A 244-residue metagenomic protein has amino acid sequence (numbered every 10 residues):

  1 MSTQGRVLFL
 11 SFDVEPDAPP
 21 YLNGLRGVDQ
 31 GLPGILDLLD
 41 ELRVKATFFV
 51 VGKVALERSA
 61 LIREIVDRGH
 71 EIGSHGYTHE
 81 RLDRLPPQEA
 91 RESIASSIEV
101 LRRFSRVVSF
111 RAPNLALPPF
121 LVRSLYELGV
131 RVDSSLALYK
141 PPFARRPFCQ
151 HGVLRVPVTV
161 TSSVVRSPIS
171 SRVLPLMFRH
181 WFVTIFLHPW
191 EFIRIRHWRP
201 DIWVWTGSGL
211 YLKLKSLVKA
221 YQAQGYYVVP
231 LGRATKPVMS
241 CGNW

Functional and structural regions predicted by a protein language model:
M1-S109, N114-R155, S171-W244: Catalytic alpha-helical scaffold of carbohydrate-active enzymes acting on polysaccharides/glycoconjugates
S163: Compact, Lys/Arg-rich rRNA/RNP-binding cores from ribosome-related proteins
R166: Active-site cores that bind ATP or allylic diphosphates and position pyrophosphate for catalysis
